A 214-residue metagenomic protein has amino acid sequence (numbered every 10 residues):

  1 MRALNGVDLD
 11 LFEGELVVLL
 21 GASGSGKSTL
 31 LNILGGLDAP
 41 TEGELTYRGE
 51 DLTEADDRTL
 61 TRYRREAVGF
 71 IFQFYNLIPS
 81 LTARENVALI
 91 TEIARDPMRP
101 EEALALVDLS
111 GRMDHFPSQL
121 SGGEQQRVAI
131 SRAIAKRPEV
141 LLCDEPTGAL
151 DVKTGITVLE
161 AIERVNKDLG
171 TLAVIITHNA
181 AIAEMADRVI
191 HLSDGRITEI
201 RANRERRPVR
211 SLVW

Functional and structural regions predicted by a protein language model:
M1-A186, H191-L192: ABC family nucleotide-binding domain
R196-W214: Conserved beta-strand-loop-alpha-helix hinge in the C-terminal portion of ABC ATPase nucleotide-binding domains
